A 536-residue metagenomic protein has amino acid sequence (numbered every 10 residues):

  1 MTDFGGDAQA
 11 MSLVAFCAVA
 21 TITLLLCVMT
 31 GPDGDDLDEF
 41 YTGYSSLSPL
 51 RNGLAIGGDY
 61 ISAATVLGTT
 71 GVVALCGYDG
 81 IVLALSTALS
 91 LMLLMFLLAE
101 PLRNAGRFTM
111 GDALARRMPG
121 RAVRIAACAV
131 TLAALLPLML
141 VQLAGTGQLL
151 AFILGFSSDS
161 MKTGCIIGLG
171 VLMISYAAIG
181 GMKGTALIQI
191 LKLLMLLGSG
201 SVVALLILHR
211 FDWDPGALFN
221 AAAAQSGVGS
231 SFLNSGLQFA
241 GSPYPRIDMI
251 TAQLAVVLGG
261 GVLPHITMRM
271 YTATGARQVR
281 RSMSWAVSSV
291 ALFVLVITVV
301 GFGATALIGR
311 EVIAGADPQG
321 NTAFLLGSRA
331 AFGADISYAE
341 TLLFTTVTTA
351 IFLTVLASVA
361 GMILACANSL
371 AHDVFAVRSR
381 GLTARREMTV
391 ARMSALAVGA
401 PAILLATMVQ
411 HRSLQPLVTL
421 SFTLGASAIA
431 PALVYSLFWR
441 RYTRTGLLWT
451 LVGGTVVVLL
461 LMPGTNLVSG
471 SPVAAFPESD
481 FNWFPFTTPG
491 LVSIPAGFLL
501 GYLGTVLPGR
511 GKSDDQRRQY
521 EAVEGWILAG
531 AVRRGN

Functional and structural regions predicted by a protein language model:
M1-N536: Membrane-embedded helix-loop-helix hairpins and adjacent transmembrane boundary segments in multi-pass transporters
